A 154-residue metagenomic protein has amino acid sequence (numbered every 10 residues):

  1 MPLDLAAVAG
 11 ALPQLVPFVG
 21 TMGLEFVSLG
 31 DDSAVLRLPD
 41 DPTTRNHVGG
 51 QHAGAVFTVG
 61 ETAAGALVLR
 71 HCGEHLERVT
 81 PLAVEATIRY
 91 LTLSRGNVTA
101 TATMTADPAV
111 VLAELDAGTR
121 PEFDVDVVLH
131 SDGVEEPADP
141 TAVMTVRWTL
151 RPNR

Functional and structural regions predicted by a protein language model:
M1-A11: Polybasic, low-complexity association/targeting segments
G20-F26, V84-Y90, V110-L112: Short structured motifs
G20-M22, D32-A34, E77, L82-A86 (+3 more regions): A generic structural signal for short beta-strands and their flanking turns/coil linkers
T21-Q51: Catalytic strand-loop segment that frames the active site of acyl-thioester-processing enzymes
E25, T87-R89, T101-T103, V128 (+1 more regions): Residues located in well-ordered beta-strands
P39-L67, L76-E77: Hot-dog-fold acyl-thioester-processing enzymes
L67-D107: Hydrophobic beta-strand-centered segment that forms part of the acyl-chain substrate-binding groove
R95, T105-R154: HotDog/MaoC-like acyl-thioester-processing domains
